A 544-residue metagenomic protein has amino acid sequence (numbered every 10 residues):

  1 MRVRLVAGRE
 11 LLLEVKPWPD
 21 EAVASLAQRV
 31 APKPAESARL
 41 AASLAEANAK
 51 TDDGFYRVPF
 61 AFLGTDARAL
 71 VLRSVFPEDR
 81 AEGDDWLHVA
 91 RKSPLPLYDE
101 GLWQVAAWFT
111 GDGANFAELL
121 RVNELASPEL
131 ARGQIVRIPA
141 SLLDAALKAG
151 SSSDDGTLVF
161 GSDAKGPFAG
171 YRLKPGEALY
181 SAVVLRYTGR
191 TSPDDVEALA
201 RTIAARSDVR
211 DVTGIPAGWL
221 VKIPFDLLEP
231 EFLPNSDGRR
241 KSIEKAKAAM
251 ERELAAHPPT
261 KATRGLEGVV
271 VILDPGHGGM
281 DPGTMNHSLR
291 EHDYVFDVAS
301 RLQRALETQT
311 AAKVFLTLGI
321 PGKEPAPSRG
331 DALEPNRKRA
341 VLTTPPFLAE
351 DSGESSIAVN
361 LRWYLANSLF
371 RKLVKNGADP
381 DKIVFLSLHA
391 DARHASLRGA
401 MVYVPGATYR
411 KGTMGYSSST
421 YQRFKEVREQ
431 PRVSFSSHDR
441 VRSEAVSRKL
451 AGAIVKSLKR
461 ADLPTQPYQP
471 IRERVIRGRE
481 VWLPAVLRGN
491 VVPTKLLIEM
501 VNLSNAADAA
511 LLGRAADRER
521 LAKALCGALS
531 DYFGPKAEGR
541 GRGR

Functional and structural regions predicted by a protein language model:
M1-L12, K33-G83, G111-G156, R190-R239: Extracellular LysM carbohydrate-binding repeats and other cell-envelope/extracellular binding modules
M1-P34, V71-G113, G150-T191, E197 (+1 more regions): Primarily a LysM-type cell-wall glycan-binding module
L5-A7, R80-E82, E129, D163-K165 (+6 more regions): Extracellular/periplasmic catalytic domains that process cell-envelope and extracellular macromolecules
P17-E21, V30-A38, P96-E100, F109-A114 (+8 more regions): Soluble non-cytosolic domains of exported or imported proteins
E21-Q28, A38, A42, E100-W108 (+17 more regions): Solvent-exposed, polar/charged alpha-helical surfaces in well-ordered, non-transmembrane soluble domains, broadly
F62-G64, L142-D144, A178-L179, R210 (+8 more regions): Solvent-exposed loop/turn segments at secondary-structure junctions within structured extracellular/periplasmic domains
A246-F370, V374, F385, A390-H394 (+2 more regions): Active-site histidine-acidic residue metal-binding/catalytic motifs, centered on HxH/HExxH-like signatures
A392-H394, Y403-A407, G415-R544: Active-site-adjacent mobile loop/cap segments within catalytic or ligand-binding domains
